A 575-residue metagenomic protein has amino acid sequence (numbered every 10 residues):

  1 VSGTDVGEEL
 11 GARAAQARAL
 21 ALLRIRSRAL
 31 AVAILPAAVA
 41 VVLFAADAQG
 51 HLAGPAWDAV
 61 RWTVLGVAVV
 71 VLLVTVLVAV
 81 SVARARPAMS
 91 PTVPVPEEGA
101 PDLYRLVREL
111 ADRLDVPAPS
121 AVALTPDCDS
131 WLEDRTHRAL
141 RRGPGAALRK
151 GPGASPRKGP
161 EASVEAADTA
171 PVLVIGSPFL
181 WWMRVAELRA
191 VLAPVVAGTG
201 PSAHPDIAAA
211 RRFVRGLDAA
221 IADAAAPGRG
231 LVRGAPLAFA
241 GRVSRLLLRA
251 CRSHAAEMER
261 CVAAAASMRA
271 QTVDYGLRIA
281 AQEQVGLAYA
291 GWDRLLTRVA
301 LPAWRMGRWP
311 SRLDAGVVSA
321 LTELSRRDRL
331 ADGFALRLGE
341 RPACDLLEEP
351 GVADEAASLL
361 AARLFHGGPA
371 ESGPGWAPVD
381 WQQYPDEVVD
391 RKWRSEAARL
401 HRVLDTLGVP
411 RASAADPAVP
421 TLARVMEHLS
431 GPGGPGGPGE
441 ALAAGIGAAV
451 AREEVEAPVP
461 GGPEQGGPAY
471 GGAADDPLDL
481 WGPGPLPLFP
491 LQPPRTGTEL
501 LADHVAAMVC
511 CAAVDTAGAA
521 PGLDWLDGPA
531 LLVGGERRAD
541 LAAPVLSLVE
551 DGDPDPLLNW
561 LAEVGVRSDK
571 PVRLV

Functional and structural regions predicted by a protein language model:
V1-R13, T125, L173: Short, charged cytosolic
S2, P236, A240-L248, R252-A256 (+2 more regions): Cytosolic-facing loops and C-terminal tails of multi-pass membrane proteins
R24-Q49: Canonical alpha-helical transmembrane segments of integral membrane proteins
V42-V71: Hydrophobic alpha-helical transmembrane segments
V60-M89, R108, D112-R113: Transmembrane alpha-helices and immediately adjacent membrane-cytoplasm interface residues in multi-pass integral
R84-A208, R212: Peri-catalytic and regulatory segments of divalent metal-dependent proteins
R108-A111, A193, A197-P201, D218-A222 (+1 more regions): An active-site-proximal "capping" alpha-helix that borders the catalytic cofactor pocket
A203-H204, R211-G241, S267: Post-HExxH zinc-binding segment in Zn-dependent metallohydrolases
